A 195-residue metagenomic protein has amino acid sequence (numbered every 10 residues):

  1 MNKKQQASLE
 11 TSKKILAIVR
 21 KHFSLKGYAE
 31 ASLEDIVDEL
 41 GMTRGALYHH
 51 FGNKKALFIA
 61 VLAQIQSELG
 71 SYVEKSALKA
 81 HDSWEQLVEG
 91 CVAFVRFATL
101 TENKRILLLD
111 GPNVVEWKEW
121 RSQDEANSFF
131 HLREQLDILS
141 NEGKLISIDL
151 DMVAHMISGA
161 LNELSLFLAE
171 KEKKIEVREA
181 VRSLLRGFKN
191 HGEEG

Functional and structural regions predicted by a protein language model:
M1-K26, E30-M42, A56-I59: Basic, helix-initiating cap at the start of DNA-binding domains
N2, A93-F97, F129-N141, S158-A160 (+1 more regions): C-terminal peripheral helix-coil segments that are non-catalytic and often amphipathic
G41-F51: Short hydrophobic/aromatic patch on the recognition helix
I59-I65: Alpha-helical DNA-contacting segments of helix-turn-helix folds
A60, E74-L100, V153-I157: Hydrophobic alpha-helical connector segments
S67-G70, W117-E142, D151-H155: Amphipathic alpha-helical packing segments from all-alpha helical-bundle domains
A98-K118, L166: Amphipathic alpha-helical segments used for helix-helix packing
